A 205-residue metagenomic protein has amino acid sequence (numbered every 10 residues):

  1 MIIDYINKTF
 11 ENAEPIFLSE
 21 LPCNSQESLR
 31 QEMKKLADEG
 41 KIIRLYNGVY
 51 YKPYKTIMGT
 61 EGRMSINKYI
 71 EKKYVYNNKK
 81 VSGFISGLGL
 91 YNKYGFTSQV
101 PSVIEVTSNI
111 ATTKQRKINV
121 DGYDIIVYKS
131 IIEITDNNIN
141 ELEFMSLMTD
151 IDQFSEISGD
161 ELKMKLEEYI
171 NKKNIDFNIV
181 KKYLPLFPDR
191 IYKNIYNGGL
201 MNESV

Functional and structural regions predicted by a protein language model:
M1-Y74: Short beta-edge/loop segments at beta->alpha junctions of small alpha/beta modules that act as binding/recognition
L29, S86-G87, N140: Amphipathic alpha-helical interface surfaces
E39, Y94-T97, K173: Residues at alpha-helix termini
L45-V49, N77-K114: Short gly/ser-rich loop at a beta-strand->alpha-helix junction or flexible surface loop bordering the NTP-binding
T60, Y76-K80, I134: Short, surface-exposed loop/turn motifs that are enriched in glycine and acidic residues and include a nearby proline
K114-V120: Short acidic-hydrophobic surface loop/beta-edge motif
D121-Y128: A short, charged helix-loop
K129-V205: Hydrophobic alpha-helical interaction segments
